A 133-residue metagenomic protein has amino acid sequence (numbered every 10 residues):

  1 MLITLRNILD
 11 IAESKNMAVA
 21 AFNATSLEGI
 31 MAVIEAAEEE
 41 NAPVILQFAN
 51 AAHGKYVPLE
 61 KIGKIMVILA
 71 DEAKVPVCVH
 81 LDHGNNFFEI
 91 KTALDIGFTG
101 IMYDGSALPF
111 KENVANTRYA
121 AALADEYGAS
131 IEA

Functional and structural regions predicted by a protein language model:
M1-A20: N-terminal amphipathic alpha-helix/helix-capping segment at the start of soluble metabolic enzymes
L2, A21-A37: N-terminal glycine-rich phosphate/pyrophosphate-binding loops that anchor nucleotide-derived ligands and cofactors
L2, M31, K55-G63, H83-T92 (+1 more regions): Active-site-adjacent beta->alpha loops and helix N-cap segments on the catalytic face of soluble alpha/beta enzymes
K15-A18, E40-V44, A73-V77, F98-T99 (+1 more regions): Short, well-ordered coil/turn segments that N-cap beta-strands
A18-S26, A70-H80, A115-A120, A124: Short, mixed-charge, low-aromatic patches
V19-N23, V44-Q47, V77-H83, I101-Y103 (+1 more regions): Hydrophobic faces of well-ordered beta-strands that scaffold small-molecule active sites in alpha/beta enzyme cores
E39-L94: Active-site cofactor/substrate anionic-group-binding motifs, chiefly glycine- and Lys/Arg-rich phosphate-binding loops
